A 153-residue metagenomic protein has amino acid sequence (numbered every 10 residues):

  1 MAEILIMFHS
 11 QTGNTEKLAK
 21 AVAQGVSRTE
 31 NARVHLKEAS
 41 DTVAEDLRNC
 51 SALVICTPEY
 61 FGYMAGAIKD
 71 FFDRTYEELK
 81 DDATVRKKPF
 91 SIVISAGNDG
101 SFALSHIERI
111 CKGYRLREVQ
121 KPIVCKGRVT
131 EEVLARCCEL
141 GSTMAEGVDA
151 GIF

Functional and structural regions predicted by a protein language model:
A2-E3, R33, P89: Residues at the starts of beta-strands that form the adenosine-phosphate
A2-T29: N-terminal beta1-alpha1 ligand-phosphate binding loop
E3, S27-T29, T42-V43, R117-F153: Glycine-rich phosphate/pyrophosphate-binding loop and the adjoining helix
M7-H9, K37, V93: Short hydrophobic segments within beta-strands
T12-G13, F61, I94-G100, V124-T130: Short histidine/acidic/glycine/proline-rich micro-motifs that form metal- and phosphate-coordinating active-site loops
L18, A67, A103, V133-R136: Residues at alpha-helix caps and immediate loop-helix transition turns in enzyme cores, especially N- and C-cap
G25-A32, E78, A83: Short helix-capping segments at alpha-helix termini
A39-E118: Helix-loop-strand module that forms the ligand-binding subsite of alpha/beta enzymes
